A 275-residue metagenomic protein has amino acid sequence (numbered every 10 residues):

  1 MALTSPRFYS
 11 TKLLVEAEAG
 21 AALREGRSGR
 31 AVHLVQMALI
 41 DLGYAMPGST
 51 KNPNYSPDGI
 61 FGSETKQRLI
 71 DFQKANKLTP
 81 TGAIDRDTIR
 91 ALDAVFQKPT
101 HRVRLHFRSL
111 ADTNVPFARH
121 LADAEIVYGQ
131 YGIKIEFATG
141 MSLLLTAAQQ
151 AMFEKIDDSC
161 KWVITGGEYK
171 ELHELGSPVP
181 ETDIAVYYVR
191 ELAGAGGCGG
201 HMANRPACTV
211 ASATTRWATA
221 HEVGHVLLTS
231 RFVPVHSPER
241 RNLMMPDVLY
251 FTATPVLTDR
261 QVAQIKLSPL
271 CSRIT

Functional and structural regions predicted by a protein language model:
M1-G59: Acidic, Ser/Thr/Pro/Gly-enriched interdomain connector segments
A19-R27, N54-G59, K77-P80, F107-N114 (+1 more regions): Second-shell loop/turn segments in exported
P47-K51, P80-A83, Y131-L143, P234-H236: Surface-exposed patches in mature extracellular/periplasmic domains of secreted proteins
L69: Conserved hydrophobic/aromatic packing and binding residues within compact polymer-binding modules
A94-I133, G140-A147: Fold-level signature of zinc-dependent metallopeptidase catalytic domains
E136-A207: Active-site-proximal segments of metallohydrolase catalytic domains
P206-T275: The catalytic-center signature of Zn2+-dependent metalloproteases
